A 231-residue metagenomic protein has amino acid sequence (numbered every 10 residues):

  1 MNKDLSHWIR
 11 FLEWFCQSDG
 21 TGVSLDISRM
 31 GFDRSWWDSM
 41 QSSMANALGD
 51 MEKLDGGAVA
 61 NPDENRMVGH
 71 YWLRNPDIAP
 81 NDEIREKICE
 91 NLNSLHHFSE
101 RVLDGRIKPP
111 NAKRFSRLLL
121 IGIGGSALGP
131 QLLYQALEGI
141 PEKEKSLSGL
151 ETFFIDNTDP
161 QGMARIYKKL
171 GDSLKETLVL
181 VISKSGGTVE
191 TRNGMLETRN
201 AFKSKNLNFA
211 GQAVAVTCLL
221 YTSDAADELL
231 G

Functional and structural regions predicted by a protein language model:
M1-P110: Extended, charge-enriched "interface" segments that sit outside catalytic cores
E100, K113-D224: Glycine-rich phosphate-binding loops that contact phosphosugars or nucleotide phosphates
A225-G231: A short, hydrophobic C-terminal helix/tail in secreted or cell-surface proteins
